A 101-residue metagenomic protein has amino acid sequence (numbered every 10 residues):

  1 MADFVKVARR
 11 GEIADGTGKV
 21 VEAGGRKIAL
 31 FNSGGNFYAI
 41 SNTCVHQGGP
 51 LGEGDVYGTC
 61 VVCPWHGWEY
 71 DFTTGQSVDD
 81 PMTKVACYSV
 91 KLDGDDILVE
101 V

Functional and structural regions predicted by a protein language model:
M1-D3, A14: A boundary/linker detector
F4-R10: Short amphipathic
A14-V101: Rieske [2Fe-2S] iron-sulfur-binding domain
